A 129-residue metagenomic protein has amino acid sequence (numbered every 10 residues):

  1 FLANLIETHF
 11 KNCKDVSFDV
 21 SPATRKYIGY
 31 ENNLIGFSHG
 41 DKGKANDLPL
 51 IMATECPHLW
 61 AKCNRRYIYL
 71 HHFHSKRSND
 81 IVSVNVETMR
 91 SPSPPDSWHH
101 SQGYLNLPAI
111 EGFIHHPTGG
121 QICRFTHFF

Functional and structural regions predicted by a protein language model:
F1-L5: Acidic, glycine-rich loop-and-beta core segments that form the ion-binding/anion-interacting portion of active sites
E7-A23, E31-F129: Conserved beta-sheet core of the metallophosphoesterase superfamily
Y27: Catalytic phosphate/metal-binding cores of nucleic-acid and nucleotide-processing enzymes, i.e., regions that mediate
